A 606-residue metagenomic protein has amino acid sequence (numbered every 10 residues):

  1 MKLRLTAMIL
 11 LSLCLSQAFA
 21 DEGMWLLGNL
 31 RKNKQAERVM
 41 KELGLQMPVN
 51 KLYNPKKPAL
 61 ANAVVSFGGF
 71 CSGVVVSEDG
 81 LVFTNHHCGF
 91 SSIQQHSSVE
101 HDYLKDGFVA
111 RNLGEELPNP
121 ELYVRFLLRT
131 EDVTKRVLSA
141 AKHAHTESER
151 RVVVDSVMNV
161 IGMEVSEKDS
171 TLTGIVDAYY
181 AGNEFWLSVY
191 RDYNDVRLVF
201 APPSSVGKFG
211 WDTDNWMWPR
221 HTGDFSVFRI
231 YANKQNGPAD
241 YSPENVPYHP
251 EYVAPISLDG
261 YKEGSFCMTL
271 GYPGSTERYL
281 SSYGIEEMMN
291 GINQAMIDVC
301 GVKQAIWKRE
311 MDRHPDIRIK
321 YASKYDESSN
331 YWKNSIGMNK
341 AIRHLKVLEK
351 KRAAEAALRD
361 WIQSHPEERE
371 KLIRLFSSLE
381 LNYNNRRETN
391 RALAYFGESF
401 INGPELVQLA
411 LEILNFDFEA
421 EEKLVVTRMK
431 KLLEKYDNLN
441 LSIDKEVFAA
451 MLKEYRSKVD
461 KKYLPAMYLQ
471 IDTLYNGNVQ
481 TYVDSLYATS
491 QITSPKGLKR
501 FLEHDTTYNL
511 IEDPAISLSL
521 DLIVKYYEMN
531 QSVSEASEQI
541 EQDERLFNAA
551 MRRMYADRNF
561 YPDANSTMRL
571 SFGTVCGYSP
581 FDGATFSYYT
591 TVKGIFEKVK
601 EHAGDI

Functional and structural regions predicted by a protein language model:
M1-E22: Bacterial Sec-dependent N-terminal signal peptides
Q17-I606: Terminal presequence/propeptide segments associated with secretion/organelle targeting and zymogen/polyprotein
